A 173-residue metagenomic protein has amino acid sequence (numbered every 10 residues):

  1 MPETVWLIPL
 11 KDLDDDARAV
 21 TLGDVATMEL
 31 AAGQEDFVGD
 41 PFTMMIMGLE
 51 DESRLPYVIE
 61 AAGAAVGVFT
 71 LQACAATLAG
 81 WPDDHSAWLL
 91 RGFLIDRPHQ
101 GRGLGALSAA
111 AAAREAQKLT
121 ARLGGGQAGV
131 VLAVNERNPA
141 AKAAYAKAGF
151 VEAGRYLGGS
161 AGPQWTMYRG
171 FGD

Functional and structural regions predicted by a protein language model:
P2-W6, A87, G126-K142, A146-D173: C-terminal "cap" of GNAT-fold acetyltransferases
T4-P98, A109-A111, E115-R122, G158 (+1 more regions): Acetyl-CoA-dependent GNAT
G92, D96-A110, G124, E136-A143 (+1 more regions): Conserved glycine-rich acetyl-CoA-binding loop
